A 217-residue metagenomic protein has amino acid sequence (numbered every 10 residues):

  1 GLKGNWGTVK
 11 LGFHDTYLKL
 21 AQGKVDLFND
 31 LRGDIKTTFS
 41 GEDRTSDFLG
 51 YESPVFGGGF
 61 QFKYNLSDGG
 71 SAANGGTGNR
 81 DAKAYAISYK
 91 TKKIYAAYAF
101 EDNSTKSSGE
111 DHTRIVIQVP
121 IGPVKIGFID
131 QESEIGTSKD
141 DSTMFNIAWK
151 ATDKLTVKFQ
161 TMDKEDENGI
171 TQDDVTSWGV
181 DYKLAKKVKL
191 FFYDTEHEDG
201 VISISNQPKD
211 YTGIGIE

Functional and structural regions predicted by a protein language model:
G1-E217: Outer-membrane beta-barrel proteins
